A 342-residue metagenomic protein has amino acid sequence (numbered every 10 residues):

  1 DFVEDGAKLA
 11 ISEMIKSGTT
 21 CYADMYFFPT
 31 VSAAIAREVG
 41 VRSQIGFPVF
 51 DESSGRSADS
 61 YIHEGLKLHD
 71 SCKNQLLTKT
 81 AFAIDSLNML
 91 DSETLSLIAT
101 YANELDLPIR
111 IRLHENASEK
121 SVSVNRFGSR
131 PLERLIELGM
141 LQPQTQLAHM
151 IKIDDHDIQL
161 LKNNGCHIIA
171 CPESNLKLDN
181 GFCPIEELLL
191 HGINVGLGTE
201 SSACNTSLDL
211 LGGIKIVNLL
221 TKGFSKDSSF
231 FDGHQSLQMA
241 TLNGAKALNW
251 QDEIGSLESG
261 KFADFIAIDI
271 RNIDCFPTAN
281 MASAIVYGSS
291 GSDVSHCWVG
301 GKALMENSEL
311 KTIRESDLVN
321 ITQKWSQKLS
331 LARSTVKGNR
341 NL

Functional and structural regions predicted by a protein language model:
D1-G40, H63-N74, Q323-S334: Alpha-helical scaffold segments that flank or form the walls of functional sites
G18, A36, F82, R112 (+10 more regions): Divalent metal-coordination and catalytic microenvironments
A23-Y26, A81-L97, L176-L178, A247-N249: Active-site glycine- and acidic-residue-rich loops that bind and position anionic ligands or nucleotide-like cofactors
V31-I151, H156: Metal-coordinating catalytic core of metallo-dependent amide/deamination hydrolases
V39-S43, Y101-P108, M140-P143, L160-I169 (+2 more regions): Glycine-enriched alpha-helix->loop->beta-strand junction motifs that scaffold or abut catalytic
A117-S129, D155-K162, D179-L188, N205-K222: Histidine/acidic-residue-rich catalytic or RNA/ligand-binding cores of hydrolases and nuclease-related proteins
E137-Q144, E186-N272, G288-S289: His/Asp/Glu-enriched, well-ordered alpha-helical/loop segment that forms or immediately abuts the divalent-metal
A240-L342: Active-site microenvironment of metallo-dependent hydrolases
